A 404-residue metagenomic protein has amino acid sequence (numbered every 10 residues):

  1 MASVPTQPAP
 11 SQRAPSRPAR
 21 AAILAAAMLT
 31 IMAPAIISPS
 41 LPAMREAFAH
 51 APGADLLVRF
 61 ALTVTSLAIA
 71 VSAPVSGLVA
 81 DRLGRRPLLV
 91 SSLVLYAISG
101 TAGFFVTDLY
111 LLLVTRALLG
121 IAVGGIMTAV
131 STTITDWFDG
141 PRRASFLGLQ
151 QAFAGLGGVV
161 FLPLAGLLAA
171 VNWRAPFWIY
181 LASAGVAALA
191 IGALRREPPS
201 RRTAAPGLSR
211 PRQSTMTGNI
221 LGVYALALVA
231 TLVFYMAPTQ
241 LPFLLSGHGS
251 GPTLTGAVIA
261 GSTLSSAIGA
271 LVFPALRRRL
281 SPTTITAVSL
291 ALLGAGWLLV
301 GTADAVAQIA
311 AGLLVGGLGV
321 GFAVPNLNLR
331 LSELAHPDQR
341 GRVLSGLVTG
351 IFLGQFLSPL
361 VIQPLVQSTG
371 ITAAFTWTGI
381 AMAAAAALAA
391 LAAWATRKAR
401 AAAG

Functional and structural regions predicted by a protein language model:
L41-A70: Extracellular/periplasmic helix-loop-helix junction of adjacent transmembrane segments in MFS-like secondary
F60-S76, A260-V272: Central cavity-lining transmembrane alpha-helices of secondary-active solute carriers, predominantly the Major
A70-Y110: Conserved MFS/SLC helix-loop-helix module at the cytosolic interface between two early adjacent transmembrane helices
S72-G84, G269-P282, V366: Helix-to-loop junctions at the C-terminal end of transmembrane segments in multipass secondary transporters
L95, S99, Y110-L119, A307-V315: Paired small-residue
T115-G155: Cytoplasmic helix-loop-helix junction between adjacent transmembrane helices in 12-TM secondary transporters
P141, L149-R195: Helix-loop-helix hairpin linking two adjacent transmembrane segments in secondary transporters
N219-A260: Extracytoplasmic gate region of multi-pass secondary transporters
